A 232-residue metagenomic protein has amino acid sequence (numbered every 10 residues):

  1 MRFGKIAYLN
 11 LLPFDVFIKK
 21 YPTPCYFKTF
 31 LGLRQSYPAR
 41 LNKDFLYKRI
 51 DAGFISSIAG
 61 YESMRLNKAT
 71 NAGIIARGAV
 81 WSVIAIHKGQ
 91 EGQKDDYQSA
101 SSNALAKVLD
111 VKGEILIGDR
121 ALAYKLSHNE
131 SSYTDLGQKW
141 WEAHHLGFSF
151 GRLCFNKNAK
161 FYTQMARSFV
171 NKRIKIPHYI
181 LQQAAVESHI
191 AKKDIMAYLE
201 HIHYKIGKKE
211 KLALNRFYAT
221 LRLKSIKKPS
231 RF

Functional and structural regions predicted by a protein language model:
M1-F232: Domain-level signature for soluble enzymes in the chorismate/prephenate branch of the shikimate pathway
